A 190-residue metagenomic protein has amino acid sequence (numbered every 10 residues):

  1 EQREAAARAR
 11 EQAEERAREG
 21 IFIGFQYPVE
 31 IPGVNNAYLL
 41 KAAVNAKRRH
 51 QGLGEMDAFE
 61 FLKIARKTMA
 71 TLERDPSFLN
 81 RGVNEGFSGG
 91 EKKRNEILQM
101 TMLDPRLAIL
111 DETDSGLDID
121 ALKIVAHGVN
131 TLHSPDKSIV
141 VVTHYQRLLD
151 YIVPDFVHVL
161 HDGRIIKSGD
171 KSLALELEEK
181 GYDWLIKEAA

Functional and structural regions predicted by a protein language model:
R8-F22, L132, L177: ABC ATPase NBD coupling module
E19, Q26-R106: ABC-family P-loop ATPase nucleotide-binding domains
I109-T113, D120: Walker B catalytic motif
D118-K123, S168: Conserved D-loop-proximal element of ABC-family nucleotide-binding domains
L122-P135: Helical segment within the ABC ATPase nucleotide-binding domain
D136-H144: Conserved H-loop
Y145-I152: Conserved H-loop
F156, L160, R164-K187: Conserved beta-strand-loop-alpha-helix hinge in the C-terminal portion of ABC ATPase nucleotide-binding domains
